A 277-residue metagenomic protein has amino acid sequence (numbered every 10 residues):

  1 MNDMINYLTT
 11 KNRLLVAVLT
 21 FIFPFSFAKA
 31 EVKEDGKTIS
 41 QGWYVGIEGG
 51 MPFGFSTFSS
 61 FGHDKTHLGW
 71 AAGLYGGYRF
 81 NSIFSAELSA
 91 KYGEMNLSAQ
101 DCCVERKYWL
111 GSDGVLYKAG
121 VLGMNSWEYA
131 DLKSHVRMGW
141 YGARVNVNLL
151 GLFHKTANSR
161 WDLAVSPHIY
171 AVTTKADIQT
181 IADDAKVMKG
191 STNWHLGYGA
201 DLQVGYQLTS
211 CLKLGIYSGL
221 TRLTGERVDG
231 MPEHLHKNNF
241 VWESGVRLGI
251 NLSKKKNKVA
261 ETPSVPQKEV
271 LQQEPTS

Functional and structural regions predicted by a protein language model:
A28-G77: Short glycine/proline- and aromatic-enriched beta-strand/turn motifs that initiate or cap beta-hairpins
E31-G42, I83, L150-L163, L208-C211 (+1 more regions): Short loop/turn motifs that connect adjacent beta-strands in outer-membrane beta-barrel proteins
Q41, T66-A72, R137-Y141, S159-W161 (+2 more regions): Residues that define the transmembrane beta-barrel architecture of outer-membrane proteins
W43-I47, A86-L88, Y141-A143, W161-I169 (+3 more regions): Transmembrane beta-strands of outer-membrane beta-barrel proteins
G49-F55, A90-N96, L149, I169-K175 (+2 more regions): Transmembrane beta-strands of outer-membrane beta-barrel pores
T57-H63, S98-E105, A157-S159, K175-K186 (+2 more regions): Outer-membrane beta-barrel translocator domains and adjoining extracellular loop/strand segments of Gram-negative
S82-I181: Gram-negative (and chloroplast) outer-membrane scaffold detector with strong preference for beta-barrel transmembrane
E87, M95-C103, K107-W109, A119-V121 (+1 more regions): Predominantly the C-terminal beta-signal and adjacent terminal strand-loop region of outer-membrane beta-barrel
